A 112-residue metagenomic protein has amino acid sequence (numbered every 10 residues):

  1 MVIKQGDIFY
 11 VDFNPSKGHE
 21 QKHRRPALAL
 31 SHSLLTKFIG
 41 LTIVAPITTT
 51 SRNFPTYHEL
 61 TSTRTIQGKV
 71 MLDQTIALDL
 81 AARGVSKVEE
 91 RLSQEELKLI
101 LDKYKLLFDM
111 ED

Functional and structural regions predicted by a protein language model:
M1, R64-D112: C-terminal terminal-subdomain/extension
V2, E20-H23: Hydrophobic alpha-helical segments and helix-packing faces
N14-G18: Short, charged beta-turn/beta-strand-edge "cap" motif at the junction between a beta-strand and an adjacent loop
K22-R24, L28-S62: Compact nucleic-acid interaction/catalytic patches
